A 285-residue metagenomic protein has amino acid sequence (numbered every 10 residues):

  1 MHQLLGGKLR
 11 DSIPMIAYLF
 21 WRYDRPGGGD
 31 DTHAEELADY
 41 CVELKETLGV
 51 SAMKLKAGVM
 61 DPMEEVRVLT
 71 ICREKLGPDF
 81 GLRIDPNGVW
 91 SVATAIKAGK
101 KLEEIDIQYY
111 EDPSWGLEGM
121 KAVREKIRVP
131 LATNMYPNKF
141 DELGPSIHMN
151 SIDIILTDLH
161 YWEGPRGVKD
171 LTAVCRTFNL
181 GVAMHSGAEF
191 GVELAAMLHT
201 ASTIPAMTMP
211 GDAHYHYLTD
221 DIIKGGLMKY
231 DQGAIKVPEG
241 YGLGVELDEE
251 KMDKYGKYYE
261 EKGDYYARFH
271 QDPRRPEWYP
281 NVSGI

Functional and structural regions predicted by a protein language model:
M1-L82, N87-I96, K101-E104, D221-I285: N-terminal capping/lid subdomain adjacent to the active-site entrance of alpha/beta enzymes
L9, L19-W21, A57-D61, G88-W90 (+4 more regions): Active-site-proximal loop/turn and secondary-structure-junction residues that shape catalytic pockets, frequently
D11, M15-Y18, S51-L55, F80-P86 (+5 more regions): Hydrophobic faces of well-ordered beta-strands that scaffold small-molecule active sites in alpha/beta enzyme cores
K100, D106, W115-A132, P137-G242 (+1 more regions): Shared catalytic-loop signature of beta/alpha-barrel
